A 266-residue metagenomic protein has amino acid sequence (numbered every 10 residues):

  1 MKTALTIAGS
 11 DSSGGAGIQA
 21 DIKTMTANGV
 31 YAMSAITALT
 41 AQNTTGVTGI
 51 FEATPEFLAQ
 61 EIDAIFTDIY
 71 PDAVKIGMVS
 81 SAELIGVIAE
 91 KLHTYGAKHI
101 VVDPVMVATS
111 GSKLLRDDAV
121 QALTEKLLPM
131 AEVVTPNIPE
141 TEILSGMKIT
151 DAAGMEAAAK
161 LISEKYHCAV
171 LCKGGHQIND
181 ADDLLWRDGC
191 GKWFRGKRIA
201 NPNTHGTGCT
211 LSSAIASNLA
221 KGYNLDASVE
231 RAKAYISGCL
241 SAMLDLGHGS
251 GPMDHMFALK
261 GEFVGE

Functional and structural regions predicted by a protein language model:
T3-T6, T26-T109: Conserved N-terminal subdomain of the carbohydrate kinase-like
I7-S13, G191-H205: Short pre-catalytic strand/loop immediately N-terminal to key active-site residues, enriched for Gly-Thr
G14-V30: N-terminal basic/disordered segments at the start of proteins
Q19, E142-I143, N201-L225: Short, small-residue alpha-helix embedded
G29-M33, K192, N218-A232: Phosphate-handling active-site elements
E52, D226-E266: Charged C-terminal helix
G86-T94, C168, D182, C190 (+1 more regions): Nucleotide and nucleotide-moiety/phosphate-recognizing core
D117-G191: Conserved phosphate/ATP/ADP-binding segment of small-molecule kinases
